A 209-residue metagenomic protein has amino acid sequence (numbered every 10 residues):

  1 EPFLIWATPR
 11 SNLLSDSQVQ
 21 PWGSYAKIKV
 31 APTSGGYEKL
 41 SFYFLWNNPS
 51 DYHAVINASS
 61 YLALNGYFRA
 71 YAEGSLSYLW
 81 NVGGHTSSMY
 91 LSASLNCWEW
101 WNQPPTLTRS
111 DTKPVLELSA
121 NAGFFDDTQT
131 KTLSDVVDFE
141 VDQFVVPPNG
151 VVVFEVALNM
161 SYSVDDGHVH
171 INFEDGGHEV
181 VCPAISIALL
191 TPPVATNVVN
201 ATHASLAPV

Functional and structural regions predicted by a protein language model:
E1-V209: Mature extracytoplasmic or otherwise solvent-exposed domains
